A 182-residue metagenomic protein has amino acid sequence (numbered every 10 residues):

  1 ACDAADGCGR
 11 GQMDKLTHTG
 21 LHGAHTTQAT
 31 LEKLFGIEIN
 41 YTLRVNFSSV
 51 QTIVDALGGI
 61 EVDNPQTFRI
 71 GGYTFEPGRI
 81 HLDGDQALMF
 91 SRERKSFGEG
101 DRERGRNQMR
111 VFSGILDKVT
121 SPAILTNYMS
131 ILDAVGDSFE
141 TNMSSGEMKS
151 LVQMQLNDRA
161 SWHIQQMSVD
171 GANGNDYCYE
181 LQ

Functional and structural regions predicted by a protein language model:
A1-Q182: Non-catalytic, solvent-exposed segments at the cell envelope interface
